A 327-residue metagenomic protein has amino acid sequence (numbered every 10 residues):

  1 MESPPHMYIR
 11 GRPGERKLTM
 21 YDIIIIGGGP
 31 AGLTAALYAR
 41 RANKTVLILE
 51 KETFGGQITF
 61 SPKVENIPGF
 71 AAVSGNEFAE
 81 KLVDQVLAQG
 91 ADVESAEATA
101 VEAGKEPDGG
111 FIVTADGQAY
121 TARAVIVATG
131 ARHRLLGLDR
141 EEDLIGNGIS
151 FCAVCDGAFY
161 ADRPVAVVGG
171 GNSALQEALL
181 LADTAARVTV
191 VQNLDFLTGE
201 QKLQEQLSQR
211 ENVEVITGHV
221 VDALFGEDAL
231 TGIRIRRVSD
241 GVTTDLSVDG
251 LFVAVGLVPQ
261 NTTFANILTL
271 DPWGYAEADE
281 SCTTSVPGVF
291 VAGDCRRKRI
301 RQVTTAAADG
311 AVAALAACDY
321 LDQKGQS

Functional and structural regions predicted by a protein language model:
P4-T19: Short, Lys/Arg-enriched N-terminal segments with co-localized hydrophobic residues within the first ~10-30 amino acids
M20-D22, A96, A161-R163, G218 (+1 more regions): Phosphate-coordination loops involved in phosphoryl transfer and adenosine-cofactor binding
Y21-Q89, L175-E200, I216, D271: Beta1-alpha1 glycine-rich phosphate/pyrophosphate-binding loop at the start of Rossmann-like nucleotide-binding domains
G29-P30, T53, A131-H133, G171-S173 (+1 more regions): Residue-level detector of alpha-helix initiation sites
V86-A115, A119-A122, D183-D279, D319-S327: A Rossmann-like FAD-binding core segment of flavoenzymes
V93-K105, G109-A115, A119-A158: Glycine/small-residue-rich loop that forms an oxyanion/phosphate-binding "nest" at active or ligand-binding sites
R132, G137, D143-F159, V255-Q302 (+2 more regions): FAD-site-proximal beta/loop scaffold in flavoenzymes
